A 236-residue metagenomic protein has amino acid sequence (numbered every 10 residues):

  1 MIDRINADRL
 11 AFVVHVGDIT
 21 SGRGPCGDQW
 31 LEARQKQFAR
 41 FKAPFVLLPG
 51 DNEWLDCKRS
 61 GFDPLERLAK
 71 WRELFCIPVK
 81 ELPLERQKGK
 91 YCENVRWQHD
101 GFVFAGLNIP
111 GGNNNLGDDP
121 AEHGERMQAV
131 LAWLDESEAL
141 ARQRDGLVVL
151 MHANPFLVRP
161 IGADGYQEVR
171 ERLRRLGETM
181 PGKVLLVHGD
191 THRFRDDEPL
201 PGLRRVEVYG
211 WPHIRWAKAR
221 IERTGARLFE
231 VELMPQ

Functional and structural regions predicted by a protein language model:
M1, A33-Q37, R172: A short acidic, amphipathic alpha-helical/loop segment
M1-D28: N-terminal active-site segment of His-dependent metallophosphoesterases
D3-A11, F41, L147, P212-R215 (+1 more regions): Acidic, histidine-bearing metal-coordination/catalytic regions of metal-dependent phosphoesterases
D3-F12, Q98, A105, D119-P199: His/acidic metal-ligating clusters that form di-metal
G17-D18, G50-D51, H152, G189-D190: Active-site glycine-centered loops adjacent to acidic/histidine catalytic or metal-binding residues that shape
I19-G22, G111-N114, N154-L157: A short, flexible beta-alpha/helix-coil linker loop
T20, R86, V184-H188: Residue-level detector of alpha-helical recognition elements and their boundaries
P25, Q29-A129, D196-R227: Extended active-site neighborhood of metal-dependent phosphoesterases/phosphodiesterases
